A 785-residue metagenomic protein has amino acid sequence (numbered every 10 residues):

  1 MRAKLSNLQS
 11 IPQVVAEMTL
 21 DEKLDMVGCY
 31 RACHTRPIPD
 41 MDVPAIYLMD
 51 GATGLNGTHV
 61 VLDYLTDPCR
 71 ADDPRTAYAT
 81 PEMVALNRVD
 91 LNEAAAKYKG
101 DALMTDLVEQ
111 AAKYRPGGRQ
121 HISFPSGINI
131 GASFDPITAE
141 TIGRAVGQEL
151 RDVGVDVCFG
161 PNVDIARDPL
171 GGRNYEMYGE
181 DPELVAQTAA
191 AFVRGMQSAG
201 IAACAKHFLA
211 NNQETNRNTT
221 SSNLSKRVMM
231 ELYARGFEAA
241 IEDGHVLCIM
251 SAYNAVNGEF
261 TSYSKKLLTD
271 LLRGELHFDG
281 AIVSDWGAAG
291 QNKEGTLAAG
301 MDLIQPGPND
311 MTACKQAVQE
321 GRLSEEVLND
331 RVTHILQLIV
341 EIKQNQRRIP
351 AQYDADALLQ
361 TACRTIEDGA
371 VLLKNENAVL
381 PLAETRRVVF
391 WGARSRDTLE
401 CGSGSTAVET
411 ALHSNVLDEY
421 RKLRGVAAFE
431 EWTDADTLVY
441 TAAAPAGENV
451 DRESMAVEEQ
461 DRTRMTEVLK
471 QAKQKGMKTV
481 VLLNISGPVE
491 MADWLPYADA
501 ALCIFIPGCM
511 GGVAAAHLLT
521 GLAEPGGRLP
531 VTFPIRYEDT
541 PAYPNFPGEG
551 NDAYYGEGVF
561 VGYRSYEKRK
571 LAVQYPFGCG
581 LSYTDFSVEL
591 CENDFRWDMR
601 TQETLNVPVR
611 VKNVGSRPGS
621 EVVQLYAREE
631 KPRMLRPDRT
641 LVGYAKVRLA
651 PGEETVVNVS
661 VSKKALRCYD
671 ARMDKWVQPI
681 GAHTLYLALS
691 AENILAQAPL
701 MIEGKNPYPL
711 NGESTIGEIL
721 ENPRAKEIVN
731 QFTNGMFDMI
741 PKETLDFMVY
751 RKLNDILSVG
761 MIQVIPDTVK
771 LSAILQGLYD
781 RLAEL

Functional and structural regions predicted by a protein language model:
M1-R667, A682-Y686, A691: Glycoside hydrolase catalytic-domain context in secreted enzymes
R75-A79, Q731, L785: Low-complexity, acidic Ser/Thr/Pro-rich "mucin-like" tracts of secreted and single-pass surface proteins
R347-Q360, D434, L695-N722: Phosphate/pyrophosphate-recognition segments in soluble nucleotide-handling domains
G562, G578-Y583, S616-P618, L649-E653 (+2 more regions): In a subset of proteins, long, contiguous C-terminal domains/tails are tracked
K663-N706: Terminal connector regions
N706-I774, Y779-L782: Compact, charge-rich alpha-helical regulatory domains located at protein termini
